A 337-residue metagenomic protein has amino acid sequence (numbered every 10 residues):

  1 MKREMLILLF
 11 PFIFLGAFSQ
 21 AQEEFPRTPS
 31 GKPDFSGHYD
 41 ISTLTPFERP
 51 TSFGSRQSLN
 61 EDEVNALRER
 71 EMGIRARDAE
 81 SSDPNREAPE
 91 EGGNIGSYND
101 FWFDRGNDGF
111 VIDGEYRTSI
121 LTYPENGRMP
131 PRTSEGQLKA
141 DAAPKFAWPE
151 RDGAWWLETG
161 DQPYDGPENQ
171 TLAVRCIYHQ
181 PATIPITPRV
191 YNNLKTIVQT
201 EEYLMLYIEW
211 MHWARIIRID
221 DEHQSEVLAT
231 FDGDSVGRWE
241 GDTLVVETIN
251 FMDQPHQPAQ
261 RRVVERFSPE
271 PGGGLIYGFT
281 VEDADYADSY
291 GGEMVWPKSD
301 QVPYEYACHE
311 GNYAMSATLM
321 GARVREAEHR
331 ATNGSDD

Functional and structural regions predicted by a protein language model:
M1-E4: Positively charged n-region of N-terminal signal peptides that target proteins for export
I7-G16: Bacterial N-terminal signal peptides
Q20-D337: PEST-like low-complexity, intrinsically disordered acidic/proline/serine-rich tracts that flank trafficking/processing
